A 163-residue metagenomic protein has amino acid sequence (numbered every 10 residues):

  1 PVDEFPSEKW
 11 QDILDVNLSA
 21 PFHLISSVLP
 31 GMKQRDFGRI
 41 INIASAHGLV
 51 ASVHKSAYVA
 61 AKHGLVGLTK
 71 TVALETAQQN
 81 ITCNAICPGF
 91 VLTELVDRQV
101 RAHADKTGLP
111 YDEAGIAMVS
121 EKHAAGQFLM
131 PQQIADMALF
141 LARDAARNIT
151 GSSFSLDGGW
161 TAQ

Functional and structural regions predicted by a protein language model:
P1-V2, K9-L14, V119: Substrate-binding pocket helix/loop in short-chain dehydrogenase/reductase
V2-D3, V50-A57, Q78-Q79, G126 (+1 more regions): Active-site loop immediately N-terminal to the catalytic Tyr-X3-Lys motif of short-chain dehydrogenase/reductase
I25, A61, T69: Active-site helix of classical SDR
L29, F37, A125-L156, T161: C-terminal substrate-recognition "lid" of short-chain dehydrogenase/reductases
S45: Residue(s) in the substrate-gating loop at a strand-loop-helix junction that position the organic substrate next
A77, T82, I149-G151: Short, small/polar-rich loop/turn modules that mediate ligand/substrate recognition or access, typified
P88-R98, A102, K106: Short, flexible catalytic-loop segment of classical short-chain dehydrogenase/reductase
